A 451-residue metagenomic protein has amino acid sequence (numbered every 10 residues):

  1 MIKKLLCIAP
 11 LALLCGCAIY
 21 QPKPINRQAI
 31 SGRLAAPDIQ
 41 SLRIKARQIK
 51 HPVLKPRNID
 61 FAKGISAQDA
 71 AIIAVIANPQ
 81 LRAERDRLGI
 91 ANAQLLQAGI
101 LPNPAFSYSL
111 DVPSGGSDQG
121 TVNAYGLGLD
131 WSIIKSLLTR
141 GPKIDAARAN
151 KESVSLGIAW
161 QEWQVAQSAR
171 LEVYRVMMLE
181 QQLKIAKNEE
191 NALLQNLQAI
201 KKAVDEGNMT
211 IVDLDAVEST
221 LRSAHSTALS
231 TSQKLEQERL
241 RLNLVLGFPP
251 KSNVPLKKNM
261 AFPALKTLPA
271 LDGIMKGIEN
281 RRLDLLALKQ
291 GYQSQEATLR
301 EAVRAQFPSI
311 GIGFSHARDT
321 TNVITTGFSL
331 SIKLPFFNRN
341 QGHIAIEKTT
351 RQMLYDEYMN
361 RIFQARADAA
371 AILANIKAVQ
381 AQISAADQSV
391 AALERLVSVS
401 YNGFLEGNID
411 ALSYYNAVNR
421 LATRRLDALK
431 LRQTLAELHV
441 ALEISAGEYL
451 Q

Functional and structural regions predicted by a protein language model:
M1-I73, S232-K276, I444-Q451: Terminal intrinsically disordered/low-complexity segments used for targeting and assembly
A18, R140, L156-G277, I372-N375 (+3 more regions): Periplasmic alpha-helical coiled-coil/stalk elements that build and connect Gram-negative outer-membrane
V53-K55, D60, A67-A77, I133 (+5 more regions): Amphipathic alpha-helical coiled-coil scaffold segments and their short linker/junction regions
V53-K63, S107-T139, K143, N253-L268 (+2 more regions): Small/polar, glycine/serine/threonine/aspartate-rich low-complexity segments that form flexible
I73-R82, G89-P104, S117, G128-D145 (+8 more regions): A glycine-/polar-enriched beta->alpha junction
V204-N208, F404-N408, S445: A short glycine-centered flexible hinge/capping loop motif at secondary-structure junctions
